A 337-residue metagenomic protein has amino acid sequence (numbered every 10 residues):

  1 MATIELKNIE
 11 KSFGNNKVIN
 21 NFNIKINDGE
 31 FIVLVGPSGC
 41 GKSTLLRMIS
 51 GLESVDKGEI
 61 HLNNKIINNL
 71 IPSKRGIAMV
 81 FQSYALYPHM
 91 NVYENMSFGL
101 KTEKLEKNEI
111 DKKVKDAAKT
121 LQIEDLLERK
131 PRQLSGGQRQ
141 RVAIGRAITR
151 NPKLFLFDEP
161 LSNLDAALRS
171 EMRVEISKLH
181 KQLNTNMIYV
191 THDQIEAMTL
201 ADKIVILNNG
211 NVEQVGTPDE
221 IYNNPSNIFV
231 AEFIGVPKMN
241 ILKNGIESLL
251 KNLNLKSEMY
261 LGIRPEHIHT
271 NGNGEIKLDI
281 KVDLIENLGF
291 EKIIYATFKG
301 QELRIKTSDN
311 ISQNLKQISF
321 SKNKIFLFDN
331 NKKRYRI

Functional and structural regions predicted by a protein language model:
V35-P37: The feature captures the beta-strand-to-loop junction immediately N-terminal to the Walker
S43-L46, V142: ABC ATPase nucleotide-binding domain helices that frame the ATP-binding cleft
S50: Helix-to-loop junction immediately C-terminal to a conserved catalytic motif
G58-I66: Conserved ABC transporter NBD signature motif
P72-S226: ABC ATPase nucleotide-binding domains
K251-I337: Non-catalytic connector elements of ABC transporters
